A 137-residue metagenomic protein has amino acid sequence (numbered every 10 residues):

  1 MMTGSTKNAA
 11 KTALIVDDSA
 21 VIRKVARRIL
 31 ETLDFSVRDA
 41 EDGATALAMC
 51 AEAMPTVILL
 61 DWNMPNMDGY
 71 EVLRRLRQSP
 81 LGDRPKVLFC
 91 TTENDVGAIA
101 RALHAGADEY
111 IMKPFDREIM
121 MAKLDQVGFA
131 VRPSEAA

Functional and structural regions predicted by a protein language model:
K24-T32: Charged docking surfaces used in two-component/phosphorelay signaling
D34-E41, M49: Short hydrophobic/Thr-rich beta-strand motif most characteristic of the beta2 strand and flanking loop of CheY-like
A53-L59: Active-site beta3 strand of CheY-like receiver
M64: Receiver (REC) domain active-site loop signature in two-component systems and cognate sites in sensor histidine kinases
G97, F115-L124: C-terminal output helix
